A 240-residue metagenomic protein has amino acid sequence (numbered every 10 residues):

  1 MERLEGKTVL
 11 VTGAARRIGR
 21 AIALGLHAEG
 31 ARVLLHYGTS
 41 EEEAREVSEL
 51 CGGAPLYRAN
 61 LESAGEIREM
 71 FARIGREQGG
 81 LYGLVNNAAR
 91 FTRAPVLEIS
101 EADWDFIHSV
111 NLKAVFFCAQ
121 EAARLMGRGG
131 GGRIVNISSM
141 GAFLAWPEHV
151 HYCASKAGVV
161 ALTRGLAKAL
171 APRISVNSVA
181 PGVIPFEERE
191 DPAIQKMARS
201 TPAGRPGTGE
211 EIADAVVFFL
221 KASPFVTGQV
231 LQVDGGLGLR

Functional and structural regions predicted by a protein language model:
T8, A15-R17: Conserved glycine-rich cofactor-binding loop
P95-V96, D103-H108, I134, R189 (+1 more regions): Substrate-binding pocket helix/loop in short-chain dehydrogenase/reductase
A119, S155, T163: Active-site helix of classical SDR
R124, K168-P172: Alpha-helical segment proximal to the catalytic Tyr-Lys
S139: Residue(s) in the substrate-gating loop at a strand-loop-helix junction that position the organic substrate next
A171-S175, T227-G228: Short, small/polar-rich loop/turn modules that mediate ligand/substrate recognition or access, typified
T208-V233, G238: C-terminal substrate-recognition "lid" of short-chain dehydrogenase/reductases
